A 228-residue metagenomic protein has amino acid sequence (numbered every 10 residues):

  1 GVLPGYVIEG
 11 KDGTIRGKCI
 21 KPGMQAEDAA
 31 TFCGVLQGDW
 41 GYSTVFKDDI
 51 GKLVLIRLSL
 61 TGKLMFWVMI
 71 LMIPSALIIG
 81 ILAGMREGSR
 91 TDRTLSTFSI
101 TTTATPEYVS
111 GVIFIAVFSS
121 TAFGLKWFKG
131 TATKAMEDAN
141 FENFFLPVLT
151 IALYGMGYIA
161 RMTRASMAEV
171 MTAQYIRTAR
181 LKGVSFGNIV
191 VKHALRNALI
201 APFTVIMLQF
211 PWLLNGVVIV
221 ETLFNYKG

Functional and structural regions predicted by a protein language model:
G1-I73: An internal, D/E-rich "acidic patch" concept
L36, W40, G124, A132 (+2 more regions): Glycine-rich, flexible loop/turn motifs
Y42-F46, K129-G130, T178, V191: Generic structural "secondary-structure junction" signal
R57, T61, T97-I100, A104: Residue-level signal for discrete positions within transmembrane alpha-helices of multi-pass small-molecule
L58-T91, E107, S120, K134-G228: Alpha-helical transmembrane segments of integral membrane proteins, especially multi-pass inner/plasma-membrane
T94-L95, G111: Hydrophobic alpha-helical membrane segments of integral membrane proteins
Y108-A135: Extracellular/periplasmic helix-loop junction at the C-terminal end of a transmembrane helix in multi-pass membrane
